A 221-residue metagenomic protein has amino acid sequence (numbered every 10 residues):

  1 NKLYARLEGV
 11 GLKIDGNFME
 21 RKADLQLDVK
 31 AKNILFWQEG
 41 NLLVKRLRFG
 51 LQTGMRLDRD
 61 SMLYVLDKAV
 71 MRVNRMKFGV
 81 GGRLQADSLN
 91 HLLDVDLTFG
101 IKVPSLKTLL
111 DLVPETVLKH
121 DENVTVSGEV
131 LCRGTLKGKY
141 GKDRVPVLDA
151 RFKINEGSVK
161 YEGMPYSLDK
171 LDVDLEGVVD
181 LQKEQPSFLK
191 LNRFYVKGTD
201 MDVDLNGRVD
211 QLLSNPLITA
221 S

Functional and structural regions predicted by a protein language model:
N1-R21, D28-L89, T98-T108, S127-G141 (+2 more regions): Hydrophobic lipid-interacting interfaces of membrane-associated proteins
L35, E115-H120: Extracytoplasmic loops and strand-loop junctions of Gram-negative outer membrane beta-barrel proteins
